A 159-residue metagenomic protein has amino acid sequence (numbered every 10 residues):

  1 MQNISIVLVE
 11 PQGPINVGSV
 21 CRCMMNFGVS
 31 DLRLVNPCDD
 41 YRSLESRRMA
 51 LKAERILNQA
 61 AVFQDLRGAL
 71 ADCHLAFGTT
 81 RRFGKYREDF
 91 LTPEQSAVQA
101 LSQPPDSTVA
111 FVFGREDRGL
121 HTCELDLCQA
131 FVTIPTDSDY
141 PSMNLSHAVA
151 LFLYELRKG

Functional and structural regions predicted by a protein language model:
M1-G159: Post-transcriptional modification and biogenesis factors for structured RNAs of the translation apparatus
